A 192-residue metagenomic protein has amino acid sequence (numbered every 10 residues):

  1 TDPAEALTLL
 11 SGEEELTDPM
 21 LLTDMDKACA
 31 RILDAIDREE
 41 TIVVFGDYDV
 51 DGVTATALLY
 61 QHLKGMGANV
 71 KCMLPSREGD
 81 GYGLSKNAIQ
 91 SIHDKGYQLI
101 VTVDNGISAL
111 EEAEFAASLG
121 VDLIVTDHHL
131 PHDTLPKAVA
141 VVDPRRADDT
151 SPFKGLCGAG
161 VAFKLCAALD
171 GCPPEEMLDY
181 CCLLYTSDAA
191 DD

Functional and structural regions predicted by a protein language model:
T1-S187: Replace "Mg2+/Mn2+-dependent" with "divalent metal-dependent
A189-D192: A short, hydrophobic C-terminal helix/tail in secreted or cell-surface proteins
